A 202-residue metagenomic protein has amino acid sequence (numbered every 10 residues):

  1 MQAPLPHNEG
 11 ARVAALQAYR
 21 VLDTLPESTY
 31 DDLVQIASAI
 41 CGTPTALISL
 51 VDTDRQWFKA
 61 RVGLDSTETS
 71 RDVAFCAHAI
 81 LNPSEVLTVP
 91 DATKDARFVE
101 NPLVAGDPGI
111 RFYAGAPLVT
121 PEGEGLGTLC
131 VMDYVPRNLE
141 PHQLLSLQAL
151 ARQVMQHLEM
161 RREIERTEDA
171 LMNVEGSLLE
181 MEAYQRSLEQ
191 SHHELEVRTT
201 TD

Functional and structural regions predicted by a protein language model:
M1-S28, N173, S187, E194-V197: Signal-transmission linkers at sensory-effector interfaces
A14-A15, T45, V51, R55-R61 (+1 more regions): Regulatory sensory and allosteric helical modules in signal-transduction proteins and certain transcription factors
D23-Q56, R71-D72: Helix-loop-beta substructure at the N-terminus of cytosolic sensory domains that couple signal/ligand detection
I48, G123-E124: Glycine-biased flexible loop/turn sites that connect beta-strands or occur in inter-domain linkers
R111-E122: A short, aliphatic-rich beta-strand micro-motif
T128-R137: Short beta-strand-to-loop transition segments that serve as allosteric relay/switch motifs in sensory/regulatory domains
Q148-M155: Allosteric cytosolic regulatory segments
R162-T201: Amphipathic alpha-helical coiled-coil "transmission" helices that mediate dimerization and conformational coupling
